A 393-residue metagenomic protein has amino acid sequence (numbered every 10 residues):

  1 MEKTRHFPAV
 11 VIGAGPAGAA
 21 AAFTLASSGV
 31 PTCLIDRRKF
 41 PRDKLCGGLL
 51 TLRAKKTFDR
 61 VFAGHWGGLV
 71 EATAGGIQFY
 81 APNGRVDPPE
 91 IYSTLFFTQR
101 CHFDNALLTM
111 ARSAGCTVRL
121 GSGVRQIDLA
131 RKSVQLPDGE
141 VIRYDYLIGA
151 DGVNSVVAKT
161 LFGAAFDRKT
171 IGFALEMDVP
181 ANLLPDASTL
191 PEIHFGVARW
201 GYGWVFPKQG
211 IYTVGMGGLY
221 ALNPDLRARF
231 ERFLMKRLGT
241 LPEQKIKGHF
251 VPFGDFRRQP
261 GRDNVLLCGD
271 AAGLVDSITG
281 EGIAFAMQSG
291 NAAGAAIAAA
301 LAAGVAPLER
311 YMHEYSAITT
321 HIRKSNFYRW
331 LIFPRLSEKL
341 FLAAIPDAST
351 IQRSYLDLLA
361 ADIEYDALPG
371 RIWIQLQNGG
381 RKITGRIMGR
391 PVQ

Functional and structural regions predicted by a protein language model:
E2-G15: Beta1/beta-strand and adjacent pyrophosphate-binding region of the FAD-binding site in flavoprotein oxidoreductases
V10, F23-C46: Glycine-rich FAD pyrophosphate-binding loop
G18-A19: N-terminal Rossmann-fold NAD(P) dinucleotide-binding loop
F40-R42, D59-G76, F166-I171, L308-E309: A short alpha-helix-loop-beta-strand transition element characteristic of N-terminal alpha/beta dinucleotide-binding
T51-A106: A conserved beta-strand/loop capping segment in the N-terminal third of enzymes that catalyze redox or closely related
M110-L241, R257, G273: Predominantly flavin-linked oxidoreductase catalytic cores and closely associated redox partners
Q126, V141, Y220-V305: FAD/FMN-dependent oxidoreductases across multiple families
A298-Q393: C-terminal helical "tail/cap" subdomain of flavin- and related membrane-associated enzymes
